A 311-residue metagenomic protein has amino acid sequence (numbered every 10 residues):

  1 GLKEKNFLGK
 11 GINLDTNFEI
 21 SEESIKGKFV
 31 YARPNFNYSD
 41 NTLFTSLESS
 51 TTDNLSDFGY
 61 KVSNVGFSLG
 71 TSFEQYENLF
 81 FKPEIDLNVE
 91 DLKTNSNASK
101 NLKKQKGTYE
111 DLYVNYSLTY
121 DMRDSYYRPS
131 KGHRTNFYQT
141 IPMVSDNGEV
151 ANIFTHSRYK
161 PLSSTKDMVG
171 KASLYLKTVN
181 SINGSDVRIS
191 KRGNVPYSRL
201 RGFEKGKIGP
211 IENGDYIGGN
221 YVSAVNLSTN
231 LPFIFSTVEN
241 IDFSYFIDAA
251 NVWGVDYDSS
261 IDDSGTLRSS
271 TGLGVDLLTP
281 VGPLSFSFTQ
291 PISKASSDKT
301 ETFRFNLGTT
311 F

Functional and structural regions predicted by a protein language model:
G1, Q75, E84, Y113-G274: Extended beta-strand-rich architecture
G1-N136, E149, K166-G170, P196 (+2 more regions): Gram-negative/organellar outer-membrane beta-barrel architecture
S259-S296: C-terminal structured "cap/appendage" subdomains that terminate the fold
